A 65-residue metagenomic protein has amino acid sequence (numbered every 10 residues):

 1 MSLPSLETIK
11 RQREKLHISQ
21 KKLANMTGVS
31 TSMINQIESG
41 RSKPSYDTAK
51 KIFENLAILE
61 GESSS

Functional and structural regions predicted by a protein language model:
M1-K15: A short, Lys/Arg-rich alpha-helix, primarily the initiator
R11, K21, G28, G61-S64: Intrinsic disorder/low-complexity segments in short proteins, especially the signal peptide and propeptide regions
R13, A24, F53: The alpha-helix within a helix-turn-helix
H17-N35: Short alpha-helical DNA-recognition segment
D47-S65: DNA major-groove recognition helix of helix-turn-helix/homeodomain DNA-binding modules
